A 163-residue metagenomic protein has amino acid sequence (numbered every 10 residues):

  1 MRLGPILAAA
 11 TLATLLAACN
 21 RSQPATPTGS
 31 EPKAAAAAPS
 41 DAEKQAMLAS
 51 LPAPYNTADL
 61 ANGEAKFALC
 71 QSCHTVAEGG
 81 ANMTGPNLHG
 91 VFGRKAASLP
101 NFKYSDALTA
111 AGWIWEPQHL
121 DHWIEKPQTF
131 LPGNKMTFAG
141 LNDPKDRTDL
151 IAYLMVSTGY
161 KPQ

Functional and structural regions predicted by a protein language model:
M1-A17: Sec-dependent bacterial lipoprotein signal peptides
L12, L69, R94, K126 (+1 more regions): Residues within well-ordered alpha-helical secondary structure of globular protein domains
C19-S22: Bacterial signal peptide processing site
P32-K66: Electrostatic cytochrome c docking/interface patches
L60-E64, E78-E116, F138: Gly/Gly-Pro-rich "capping" loops immediately C-terminal to redox-active cysteine motifs in periplasmic/lumenal
G63, F67-V76, L150-L154: The canonical Cys-X-X-Cys-His
L69, T84, P132-N134: Envelope-exposed proteins and targeting segments
E116-Q163: C-terminal capping alpha-helices of c-type cytochrome domains
